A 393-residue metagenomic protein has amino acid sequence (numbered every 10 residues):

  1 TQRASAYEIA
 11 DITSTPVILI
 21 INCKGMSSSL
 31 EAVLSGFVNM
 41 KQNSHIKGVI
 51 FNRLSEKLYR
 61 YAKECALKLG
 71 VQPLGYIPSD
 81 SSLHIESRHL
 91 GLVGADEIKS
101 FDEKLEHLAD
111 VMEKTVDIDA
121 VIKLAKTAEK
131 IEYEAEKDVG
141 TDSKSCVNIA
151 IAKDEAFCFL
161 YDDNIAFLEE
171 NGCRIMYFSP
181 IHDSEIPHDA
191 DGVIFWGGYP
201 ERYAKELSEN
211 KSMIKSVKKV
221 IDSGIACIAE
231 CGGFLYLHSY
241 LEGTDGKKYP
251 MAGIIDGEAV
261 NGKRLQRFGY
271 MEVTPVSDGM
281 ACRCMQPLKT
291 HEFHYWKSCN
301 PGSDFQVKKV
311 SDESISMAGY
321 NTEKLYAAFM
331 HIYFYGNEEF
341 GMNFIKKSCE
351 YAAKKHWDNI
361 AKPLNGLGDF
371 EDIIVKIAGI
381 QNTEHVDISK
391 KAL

Functional and structural regions predicted by a protein language model:
Q2-C23: Inter-motif core of Ras-like GTPase G domains
Q2-S5, S35, E209-M213: Charged helix-capping and loop-helix junction motifs
A10, K144-S145, F157-F167, R174 (+2 more regions): C-terminal and late-domain segments of enzyme folds
T15, V71, D222-A226: A short helix->loop->beta-strand "cap" motif at the edges of active sites that frequently abuts
I18-I20, I50, I194-W196, A327-F329: Structural motif
S27-G140: Internal gly/pro-rich beta-alpha loop/helix module that stabilizes soluble enzyme cofactors or their anionic handles
V147-K211, K215-V220: Phosphate-binding active sites in nucleotide-utilizing proteins
P200-G279: Cysteine-nucleophile active-site neighborhood
